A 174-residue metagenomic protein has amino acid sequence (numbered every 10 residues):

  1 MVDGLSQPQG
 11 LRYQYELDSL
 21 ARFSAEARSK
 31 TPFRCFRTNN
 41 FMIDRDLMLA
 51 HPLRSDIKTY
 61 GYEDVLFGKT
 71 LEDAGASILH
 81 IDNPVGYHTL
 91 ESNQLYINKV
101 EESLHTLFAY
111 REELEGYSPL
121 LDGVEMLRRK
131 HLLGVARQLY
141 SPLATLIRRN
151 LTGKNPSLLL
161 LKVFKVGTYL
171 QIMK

Functional and structural regions predicted by a protein language model:
M1-Y13: Conserved donor NDP-sugar-binding/catalytic core segment of glycosyltransferases
G10-L17, Y96-K99: Short, hinge-like loop/turn segments at secondary-structure boundaries
F23-I43: A recurrent flexible, glycine/aromatic-enriched loop bordering the glycosyltransferase active site that acts as
D44-L47, E63: Substrate-positioning beta->alpha
L47-L49, G86: A generic structural signal for short hydrophobic patches within well-formed alpha-helices
T59-F67: Acidic donor-binding loop at a coil-to-helix junction in glycosyltransferase catalytic cores that engages
A74-E112: Active-site donor/metal-binding and catalytic loop motifs of nucleotide-sugar-dependent glycosylation enzymes
E102, L121-K174: Non-catalytic, C-terminal membrane-associated alpha-helical segments of glycosyltransferases
